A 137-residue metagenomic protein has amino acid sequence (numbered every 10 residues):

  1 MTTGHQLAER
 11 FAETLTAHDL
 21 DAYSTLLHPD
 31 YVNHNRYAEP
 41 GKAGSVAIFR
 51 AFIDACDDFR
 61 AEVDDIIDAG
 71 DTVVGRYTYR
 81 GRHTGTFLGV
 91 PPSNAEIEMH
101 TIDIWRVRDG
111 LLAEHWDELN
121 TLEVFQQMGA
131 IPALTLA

Functional and structural regions predicted by a protein language model:
M1-A137: C-terminal and inter-domain tail/linker signature
